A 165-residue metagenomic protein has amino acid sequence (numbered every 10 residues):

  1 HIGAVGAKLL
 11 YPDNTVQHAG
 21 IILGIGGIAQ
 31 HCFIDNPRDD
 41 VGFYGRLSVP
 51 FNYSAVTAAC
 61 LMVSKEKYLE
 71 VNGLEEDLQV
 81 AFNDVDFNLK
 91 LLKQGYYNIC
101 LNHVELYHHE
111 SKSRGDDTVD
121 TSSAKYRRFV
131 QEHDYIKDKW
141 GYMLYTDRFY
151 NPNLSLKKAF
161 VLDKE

Functional and structural regions predicted by a protein language model:
H1-I28, Y97: Conserved donor NDP-sugar-binding/catalytic core segment of glycosyltransferases
V5-K8, L101-N102, H109: Short glycine/serine/threonine-enriched helix-capping/active-site loop that flanks the nucleotide-sugar donor pocket
L9, S113-R114: Small-residue-rich loop/turn and linker elements
D13, V71-N72, E110: Activation segment
D13-N14, I25-Y53, T57, M62 (+2 more regions): C-terminal, non-catalytic tails of nucleotide-sugar-dependent glycosyltransferases
H31, H108-H109: Histidine-centered active-site/metal-ligand motif
G45-N72, D77-E105: A short, conserved alpha-helix in the catalytic core of glycosyltransferases
H109-E110, V119: Active-site mouth of glycoside hydrolases
